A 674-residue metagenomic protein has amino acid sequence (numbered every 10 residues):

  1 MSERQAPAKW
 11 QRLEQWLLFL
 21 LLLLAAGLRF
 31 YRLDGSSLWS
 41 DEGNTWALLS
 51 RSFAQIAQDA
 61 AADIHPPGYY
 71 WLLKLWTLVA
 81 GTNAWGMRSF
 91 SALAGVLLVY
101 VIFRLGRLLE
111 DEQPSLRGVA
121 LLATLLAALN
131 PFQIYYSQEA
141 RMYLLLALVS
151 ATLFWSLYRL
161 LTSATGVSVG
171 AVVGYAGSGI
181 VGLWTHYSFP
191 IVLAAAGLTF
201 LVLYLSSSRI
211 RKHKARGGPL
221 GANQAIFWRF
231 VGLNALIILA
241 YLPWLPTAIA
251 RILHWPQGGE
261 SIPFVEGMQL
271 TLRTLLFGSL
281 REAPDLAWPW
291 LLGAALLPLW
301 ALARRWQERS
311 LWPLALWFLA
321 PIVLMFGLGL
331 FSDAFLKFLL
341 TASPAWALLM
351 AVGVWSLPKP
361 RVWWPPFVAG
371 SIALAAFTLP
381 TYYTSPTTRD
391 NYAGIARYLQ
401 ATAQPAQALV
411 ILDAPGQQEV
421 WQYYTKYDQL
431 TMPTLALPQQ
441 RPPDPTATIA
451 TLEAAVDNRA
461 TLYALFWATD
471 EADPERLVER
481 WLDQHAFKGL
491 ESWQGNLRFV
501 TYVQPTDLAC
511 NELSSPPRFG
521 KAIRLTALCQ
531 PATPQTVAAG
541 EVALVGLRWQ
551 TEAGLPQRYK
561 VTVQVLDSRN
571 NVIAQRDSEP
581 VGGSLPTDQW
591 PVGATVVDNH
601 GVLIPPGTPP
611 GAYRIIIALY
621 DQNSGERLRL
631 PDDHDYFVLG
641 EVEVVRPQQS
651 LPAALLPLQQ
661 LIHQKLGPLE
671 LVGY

Functional and structural regions predicted by a protein language model:
M1-W10: Short, Lys/Arg-rich, polar N-terminal cytosolic tail immediately upstream of the first transmembrane signal-anchor
W10-S207, G221-L513: Terminal, non-globular segments
K214-R216, G221: Short Gly/Ser/Thr- and charged-rich N-terminal loops/segments that act as flexible capping/hinge elements
R397-Q404, L430-Y674: C-terminal luminal/periplasmic domains and tails of membrane-associated envelope-modifying transferases
